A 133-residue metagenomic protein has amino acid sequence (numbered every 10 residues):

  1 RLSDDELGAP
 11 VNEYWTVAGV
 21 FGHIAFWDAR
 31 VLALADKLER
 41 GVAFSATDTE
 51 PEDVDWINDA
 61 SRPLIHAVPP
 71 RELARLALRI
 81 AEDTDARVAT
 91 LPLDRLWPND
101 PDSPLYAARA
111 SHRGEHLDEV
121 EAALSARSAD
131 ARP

Functional and structural regions predicted by a protein language model:
G8-D55, T90-P133: Short, contiguous alpha-helical
D53-R95: Acidic/histidine-rich alpha-helical segments that form the ligand environment of transition-metal centers
